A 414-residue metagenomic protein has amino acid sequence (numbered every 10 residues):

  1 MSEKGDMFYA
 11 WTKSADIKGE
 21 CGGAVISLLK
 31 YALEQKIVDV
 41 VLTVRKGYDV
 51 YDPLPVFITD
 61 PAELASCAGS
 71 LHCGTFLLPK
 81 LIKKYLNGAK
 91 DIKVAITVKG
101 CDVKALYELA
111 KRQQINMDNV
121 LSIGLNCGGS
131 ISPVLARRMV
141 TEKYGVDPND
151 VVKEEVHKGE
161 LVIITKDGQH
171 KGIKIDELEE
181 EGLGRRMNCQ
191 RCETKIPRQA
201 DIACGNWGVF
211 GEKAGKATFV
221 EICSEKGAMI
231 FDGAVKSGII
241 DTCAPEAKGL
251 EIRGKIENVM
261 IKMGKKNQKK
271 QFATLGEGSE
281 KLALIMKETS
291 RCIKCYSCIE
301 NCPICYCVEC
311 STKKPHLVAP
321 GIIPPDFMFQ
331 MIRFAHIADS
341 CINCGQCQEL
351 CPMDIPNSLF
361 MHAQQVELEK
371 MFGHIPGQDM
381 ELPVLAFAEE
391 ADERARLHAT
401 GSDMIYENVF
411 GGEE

Functional and structural regions predicted by a protein language model:
M1-T289, I332, E414: Iron-sulfur-associated redox domains of electron-transfer enzymes in respiratory and anaerobic energy metabolism
D49-Y51, S130, G211, A228 (+4 more regions): Flexible loop/turn segments at secondary-structure boundaries
V98-G100, Q114-V120, C302, F372 (+2 more regions): Intrinsically disordered, low-complexity regions
K99-K104, R186-I196, S290-S311, A338-M353: Local cysteine-cluster metal-coordination motifs and their immediate loop/turn environment, predominantly Fe-S cluster
W207-V209, C223-E225, S297, P303-V308 (+1 more regions): Histidine- and/or cysteine-centered catalytic micro-motif in compact active-site loops
K265-S290, Y306-E414: Ferredoxin-type iron-sulfur electron-transfer modules in oxidoreductases and energy-metabolism complexes
